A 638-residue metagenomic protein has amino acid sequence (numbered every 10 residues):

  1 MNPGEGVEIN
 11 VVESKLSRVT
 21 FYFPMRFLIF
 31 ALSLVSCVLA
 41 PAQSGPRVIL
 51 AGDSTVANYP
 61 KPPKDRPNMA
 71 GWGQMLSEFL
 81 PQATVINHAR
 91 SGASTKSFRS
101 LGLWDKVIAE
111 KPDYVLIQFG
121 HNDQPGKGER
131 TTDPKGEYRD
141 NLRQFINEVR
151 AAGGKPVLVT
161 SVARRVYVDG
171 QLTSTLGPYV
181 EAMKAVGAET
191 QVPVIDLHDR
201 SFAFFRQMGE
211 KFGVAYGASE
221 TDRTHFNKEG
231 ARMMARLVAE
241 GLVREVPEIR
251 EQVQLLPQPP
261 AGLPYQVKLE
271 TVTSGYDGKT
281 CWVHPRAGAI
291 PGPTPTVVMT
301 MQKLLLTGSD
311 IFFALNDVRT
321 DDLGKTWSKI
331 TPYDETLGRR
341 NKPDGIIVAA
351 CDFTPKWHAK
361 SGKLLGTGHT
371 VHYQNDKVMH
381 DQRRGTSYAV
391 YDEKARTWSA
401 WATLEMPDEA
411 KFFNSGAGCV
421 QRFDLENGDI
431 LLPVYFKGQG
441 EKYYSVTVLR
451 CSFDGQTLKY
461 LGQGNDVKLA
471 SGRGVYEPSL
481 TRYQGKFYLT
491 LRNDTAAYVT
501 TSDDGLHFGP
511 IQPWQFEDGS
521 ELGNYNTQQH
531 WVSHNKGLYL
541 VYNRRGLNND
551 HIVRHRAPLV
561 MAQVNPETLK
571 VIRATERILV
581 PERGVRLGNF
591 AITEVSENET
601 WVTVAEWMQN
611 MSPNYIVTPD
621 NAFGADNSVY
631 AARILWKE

Functional and structural regions predicted by a protein language model:
L16-I29: Bacterial N-terminal signal peptides that target proteins for export
L28-C37: Bacterial N-terminal signal peptides
P41-A89, W104-K111: Serine-esterase "nucleophile elbow" of acetyl-processing enzymes
R47, D113-Y114, T296, E599: Structural motif
M75, G102-R250: Alpha-helical cap/lid subdomain in secreted, periplasmic, or secretory-pathway luminal O-acyl-processing enzymes
A93-L101: Structural motif
Q258-C281, A289-V348, W357-S415, F423-E477 (+5 more regions): Beta-rich carbohydrate-recognition and catalytic domains
H284-R286, D352-T354, C419-Q421, E477-S479 (+2 more regions): Conserved beta-strand position repeated once per blade in WD40 beta-propeller domains
